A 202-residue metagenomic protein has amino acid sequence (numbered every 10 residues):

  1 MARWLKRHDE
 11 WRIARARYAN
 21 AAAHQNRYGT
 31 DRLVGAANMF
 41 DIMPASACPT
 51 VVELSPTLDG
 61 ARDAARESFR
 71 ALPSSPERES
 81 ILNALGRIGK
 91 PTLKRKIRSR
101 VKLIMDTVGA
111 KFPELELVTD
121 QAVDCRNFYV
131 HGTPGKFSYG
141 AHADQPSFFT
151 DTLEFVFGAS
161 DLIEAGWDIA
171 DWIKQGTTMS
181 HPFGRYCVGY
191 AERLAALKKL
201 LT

Functional and structural regions predicted by a protein language model:
M1-T202: Amphipathic, oligomerization/interface secondary-structure segments
